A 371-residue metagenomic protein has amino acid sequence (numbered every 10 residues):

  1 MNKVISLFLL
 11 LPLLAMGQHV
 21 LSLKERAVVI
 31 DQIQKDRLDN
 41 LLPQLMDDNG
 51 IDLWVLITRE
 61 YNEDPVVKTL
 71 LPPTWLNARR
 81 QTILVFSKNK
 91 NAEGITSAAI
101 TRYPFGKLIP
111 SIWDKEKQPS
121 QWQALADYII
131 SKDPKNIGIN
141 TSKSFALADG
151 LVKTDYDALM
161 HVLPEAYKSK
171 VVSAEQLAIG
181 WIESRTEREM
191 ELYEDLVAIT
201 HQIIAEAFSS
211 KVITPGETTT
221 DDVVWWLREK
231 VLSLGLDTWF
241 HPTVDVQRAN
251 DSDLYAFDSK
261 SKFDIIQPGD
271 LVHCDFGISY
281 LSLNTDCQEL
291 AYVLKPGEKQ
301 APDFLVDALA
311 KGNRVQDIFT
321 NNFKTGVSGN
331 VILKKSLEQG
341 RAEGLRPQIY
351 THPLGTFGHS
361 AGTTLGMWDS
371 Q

Functional and structural regions predicted by a protein language model:
V4-L14: Sec-dependent N-terminal signal peptides
Q18-Q371: Active-site neighborhoods and metal-handling regions in enzymes and metal-associated proteins
